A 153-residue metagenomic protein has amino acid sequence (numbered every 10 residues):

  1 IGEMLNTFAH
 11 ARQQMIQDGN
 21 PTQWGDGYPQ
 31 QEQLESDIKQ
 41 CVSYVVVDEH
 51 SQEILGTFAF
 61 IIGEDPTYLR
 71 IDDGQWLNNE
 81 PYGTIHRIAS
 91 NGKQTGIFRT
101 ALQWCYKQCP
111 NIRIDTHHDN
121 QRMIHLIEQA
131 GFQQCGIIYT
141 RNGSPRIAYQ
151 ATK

Functional and structural regions predicted by a protein language model:
I1-T7: A short beta-loop-alpha structural element at the N-terminal edge of CoA-dependent acyl/N-acetyltransferase catalytic
R12-E32: Conserved GNAT-fold acetyl-CoA-binding loop/helix
V45, E53-E64: Conserved beta-strand in the GNAT
A59-K93: Conserved acyl-donor/pantetheine-binding loop and adjacent beta-alpha core of acyl/acetyltransferases and related
T84, K107-D119: Conserved GNAT acetyl-CoA-binding A-motif
S90-K107, I124-Q129: Conserved acetyl-CoA-binding loop-helix of GNAT-fold acetyltransferases
R99, D119-G136, S144: Conserved active-site alpha-helix within GNAT-family acetyltransferase domains
T140-K153: C-terminal "cap" of GNAT-fold acetyltransferases
